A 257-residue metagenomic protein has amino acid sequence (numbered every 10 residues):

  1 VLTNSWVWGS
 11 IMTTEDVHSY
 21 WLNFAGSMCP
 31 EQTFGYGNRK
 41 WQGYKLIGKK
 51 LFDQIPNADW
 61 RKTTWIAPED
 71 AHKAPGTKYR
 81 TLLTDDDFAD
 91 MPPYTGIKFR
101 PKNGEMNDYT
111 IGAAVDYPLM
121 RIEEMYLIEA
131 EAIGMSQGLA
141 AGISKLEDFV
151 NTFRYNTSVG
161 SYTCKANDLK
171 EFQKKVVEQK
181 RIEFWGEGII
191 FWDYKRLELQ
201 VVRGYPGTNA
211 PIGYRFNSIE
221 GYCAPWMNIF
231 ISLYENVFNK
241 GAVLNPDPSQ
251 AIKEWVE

Functional and structural regions predicted by a protein language model:
V1-L22, D53-E257: Acidic/polar-rich alpha-helix caps and helix-coil junctions
V17, C29-L51, N57-A67: Glycine-rich, aromatic-lined ligand/substrate-binding cores of catalytic and carbohydrate-binding domains
N23-M28: Short Gly/aromatic-enriched secondary-structure transition segments
